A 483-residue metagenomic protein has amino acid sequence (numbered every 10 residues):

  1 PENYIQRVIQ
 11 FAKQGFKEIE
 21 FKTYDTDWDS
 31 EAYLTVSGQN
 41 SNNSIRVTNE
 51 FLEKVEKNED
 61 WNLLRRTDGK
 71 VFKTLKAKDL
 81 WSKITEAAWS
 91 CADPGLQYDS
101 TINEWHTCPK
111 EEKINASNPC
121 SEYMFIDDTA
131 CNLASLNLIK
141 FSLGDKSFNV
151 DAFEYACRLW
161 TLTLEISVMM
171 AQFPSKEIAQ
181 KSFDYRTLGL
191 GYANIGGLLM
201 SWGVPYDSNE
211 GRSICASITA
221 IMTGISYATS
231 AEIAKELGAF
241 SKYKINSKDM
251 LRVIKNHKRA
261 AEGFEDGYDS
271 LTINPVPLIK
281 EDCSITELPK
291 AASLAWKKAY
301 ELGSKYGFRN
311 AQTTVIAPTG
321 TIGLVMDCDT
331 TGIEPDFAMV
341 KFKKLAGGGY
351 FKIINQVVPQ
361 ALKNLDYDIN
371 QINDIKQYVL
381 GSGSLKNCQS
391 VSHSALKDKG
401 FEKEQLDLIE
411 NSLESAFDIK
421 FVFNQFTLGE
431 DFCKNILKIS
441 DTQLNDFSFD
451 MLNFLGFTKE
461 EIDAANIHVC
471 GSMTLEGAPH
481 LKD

Functional and structural regions predicted by a protein language model:
P1-D483: Long, C-terminal-biased catalytic regions of enzyme "large/alpha" subunits
